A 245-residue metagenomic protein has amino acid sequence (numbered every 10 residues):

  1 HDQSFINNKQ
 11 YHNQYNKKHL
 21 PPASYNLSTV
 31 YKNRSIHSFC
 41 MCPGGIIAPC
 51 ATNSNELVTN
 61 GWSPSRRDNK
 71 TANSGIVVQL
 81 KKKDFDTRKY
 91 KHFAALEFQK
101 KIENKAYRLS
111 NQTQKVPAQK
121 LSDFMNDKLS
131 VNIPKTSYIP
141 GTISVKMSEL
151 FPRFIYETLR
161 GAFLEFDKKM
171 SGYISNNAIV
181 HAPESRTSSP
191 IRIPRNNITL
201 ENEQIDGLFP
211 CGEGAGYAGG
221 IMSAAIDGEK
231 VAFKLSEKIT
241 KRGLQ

Functional and structural regions predicted by a protein language model:
H1-Q245: Residues forming the flavin
